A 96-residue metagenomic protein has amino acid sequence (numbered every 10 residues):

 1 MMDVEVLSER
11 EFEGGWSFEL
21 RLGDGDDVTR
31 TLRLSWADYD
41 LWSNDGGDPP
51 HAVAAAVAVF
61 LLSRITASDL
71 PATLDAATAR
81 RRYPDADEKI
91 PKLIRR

Functional and structural regions predicted by a protein language model:
M1-V28: Short, charged/polar N-terminal "headpieces" of proteins
E5-E9, L32, D48, K92: Domain-level signature for proteins that mediate thiol-based redox and metal-cofactor handling
G23-T29, A67, K89: Intrinsically disordered, low-complexity linear regions
G25-W42: Short acidic, glycine/tyrosine-flanked loop/strand segments centered on an H-E-D-like triad
G46-R96: Acidic, low-complexity intrinsically disordered segments
